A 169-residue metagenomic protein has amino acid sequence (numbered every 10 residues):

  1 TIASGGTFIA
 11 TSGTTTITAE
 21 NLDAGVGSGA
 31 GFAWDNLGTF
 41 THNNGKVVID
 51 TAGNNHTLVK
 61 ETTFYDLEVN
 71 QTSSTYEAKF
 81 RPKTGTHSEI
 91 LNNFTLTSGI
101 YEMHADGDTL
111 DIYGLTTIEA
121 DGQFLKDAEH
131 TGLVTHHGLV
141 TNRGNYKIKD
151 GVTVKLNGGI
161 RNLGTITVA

Functional and structural regions predicted by a protein language model:
T1-E89, F94-A169: Extracellular beta-strand-rich, repetitive "passenger/adhesive" scaffolds that bind or process carbohydrates
